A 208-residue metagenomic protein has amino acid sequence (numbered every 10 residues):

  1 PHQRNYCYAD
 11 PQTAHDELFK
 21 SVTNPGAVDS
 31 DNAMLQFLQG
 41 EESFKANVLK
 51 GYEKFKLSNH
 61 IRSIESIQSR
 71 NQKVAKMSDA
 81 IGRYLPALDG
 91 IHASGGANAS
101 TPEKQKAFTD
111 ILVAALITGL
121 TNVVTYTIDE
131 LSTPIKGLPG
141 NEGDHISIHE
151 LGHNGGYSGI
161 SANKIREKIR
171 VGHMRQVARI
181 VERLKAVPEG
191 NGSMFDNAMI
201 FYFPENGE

Functional and structural regions predicted by a protein language model:
P1-E208: Ligand-binding pockets and gating/stacking loops
